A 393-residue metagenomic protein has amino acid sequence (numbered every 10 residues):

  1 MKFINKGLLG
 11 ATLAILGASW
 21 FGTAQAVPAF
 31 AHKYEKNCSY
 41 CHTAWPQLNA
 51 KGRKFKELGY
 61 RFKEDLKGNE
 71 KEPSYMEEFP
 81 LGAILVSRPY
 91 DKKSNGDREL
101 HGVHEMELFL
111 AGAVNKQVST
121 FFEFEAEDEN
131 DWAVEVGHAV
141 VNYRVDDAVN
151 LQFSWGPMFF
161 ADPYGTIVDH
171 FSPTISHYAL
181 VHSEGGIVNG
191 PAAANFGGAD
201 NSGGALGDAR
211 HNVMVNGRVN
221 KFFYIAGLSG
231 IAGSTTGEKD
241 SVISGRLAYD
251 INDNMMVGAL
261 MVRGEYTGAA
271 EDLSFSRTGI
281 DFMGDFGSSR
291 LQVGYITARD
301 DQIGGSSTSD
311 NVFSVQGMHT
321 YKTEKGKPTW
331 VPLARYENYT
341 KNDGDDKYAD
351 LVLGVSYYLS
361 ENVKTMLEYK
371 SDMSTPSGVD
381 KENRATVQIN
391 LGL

Functional and structural regions predicted by a protein language model:
E35-W45: The canonical Cys-X-X-Cys-His
N37, K381-L393: Outer-membrane beta-barrel "beta-signal"
Q47, S87-K93, F124-N130, W155-F159 (+9 more regions): Transmembrane beta-strands of outer-membrane beta-barrel pores
N49-A50, M76-I231, K239-I243, L247-M256 (+1 more regions): Outer membrane beta-barrel
L66-K67, F79, H104-M106, G137-A139 (+7 more regions): Hydrophobic, lipid-facing positions within transmembrane beta-strands of outer-membrane proteins
F79-A83, T120-F122, L151-F153, Y224-A226 (+8 more regions): Transmembrane beta-strands of outer-membrane beta-barrel proteins
G96-L100, D128-E135, G203-G207, T235-D240 (+5 more regions): Replace "Gram-negative outer membrane beta-barrel proteins" with "bacterial and organellar outer membrane beta-barrel
V219, Y249-N342: Detector for outer-membrane/organellar transmembrane beta-barrel domains, recognizing the amphipathic beta-strand
